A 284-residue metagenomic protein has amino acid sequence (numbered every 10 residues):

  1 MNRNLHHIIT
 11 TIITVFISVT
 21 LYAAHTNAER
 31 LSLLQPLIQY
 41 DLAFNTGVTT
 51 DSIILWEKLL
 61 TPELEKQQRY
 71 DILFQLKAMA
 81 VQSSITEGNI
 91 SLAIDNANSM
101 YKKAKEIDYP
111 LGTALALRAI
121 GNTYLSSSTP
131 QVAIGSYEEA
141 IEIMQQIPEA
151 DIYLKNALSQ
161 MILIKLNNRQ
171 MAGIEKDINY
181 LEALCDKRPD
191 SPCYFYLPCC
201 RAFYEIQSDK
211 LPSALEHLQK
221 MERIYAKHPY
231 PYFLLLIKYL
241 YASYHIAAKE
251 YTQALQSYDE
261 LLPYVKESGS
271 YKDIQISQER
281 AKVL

Functional and structural regions predicted by a protein language model:
M1-H7: Positively charged n-region of N-terminal signal peptides that target proteins for export
I8-I9, Q219: Compositionally biased, intrinsically disordered low-complexity segments enriched in polar/proline residues
I9-T20: Bacterial N-terminal signal peptides
L21-L284: A "functional boundary" signal
